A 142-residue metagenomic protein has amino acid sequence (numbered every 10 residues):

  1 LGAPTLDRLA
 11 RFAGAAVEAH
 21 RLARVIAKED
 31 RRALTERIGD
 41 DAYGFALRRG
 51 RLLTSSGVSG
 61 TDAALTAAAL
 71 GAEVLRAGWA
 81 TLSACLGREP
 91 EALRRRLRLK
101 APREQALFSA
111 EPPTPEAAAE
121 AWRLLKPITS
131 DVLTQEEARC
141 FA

Functional and structural regions predicted by a protein language model:
L1-A142: General marker for long, soluble alpha-helical cores
